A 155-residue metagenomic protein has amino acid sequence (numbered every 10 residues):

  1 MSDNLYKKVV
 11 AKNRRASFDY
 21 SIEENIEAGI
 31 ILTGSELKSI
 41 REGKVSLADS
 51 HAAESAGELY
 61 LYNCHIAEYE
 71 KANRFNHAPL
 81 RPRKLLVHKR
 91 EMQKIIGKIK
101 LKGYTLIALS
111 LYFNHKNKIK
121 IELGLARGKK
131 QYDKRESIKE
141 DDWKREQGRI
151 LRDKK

Functional and structural regions predicted by a protein language model:
M1-Y6, V10, K139: Intrinsically disordered, low-complexity regulatory segments in tyrosine-phosphorylation signaling proteins
V9-Y104: Ribosome large-subunit tunnel/peptidyl-transferase-proximal elements
N73-F75, K130-D133: Short small-residue beta-strand/loop micro-motif enriched in glycine and branched aliphatics
V87-G124, G128-K130: Beta-rich strand-turn-strand
T105-S110, G148-K155: C-terminal low-complexity, charged extensions that often adopt amphipathic alpha-helices
A126, K134-L151: Flexible glycine-rich active-site/ligand-binding loops centered on an Asp-His dyad
